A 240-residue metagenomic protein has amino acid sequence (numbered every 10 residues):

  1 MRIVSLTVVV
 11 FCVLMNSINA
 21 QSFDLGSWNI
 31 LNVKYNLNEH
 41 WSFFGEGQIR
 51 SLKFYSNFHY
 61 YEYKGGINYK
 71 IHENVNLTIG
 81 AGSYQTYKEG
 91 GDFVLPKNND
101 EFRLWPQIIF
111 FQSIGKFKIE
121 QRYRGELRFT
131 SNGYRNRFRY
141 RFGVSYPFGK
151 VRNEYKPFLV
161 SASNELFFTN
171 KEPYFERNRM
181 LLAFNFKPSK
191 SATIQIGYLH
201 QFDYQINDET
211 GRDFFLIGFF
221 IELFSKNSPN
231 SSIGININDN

Functional and structural regions predicted by a protein language model:
M1-S27, N240: Bacterial Sec-dependent N-terminal signal peptides
Q21-G80, Y84-Y87: Start-of-domain marker
L25-S27, H59-Y61, D100-L104, Y134-Y140 (+2 more regions): Residues that define the transmembrane beta-barrel architecture of outer-membrane proteins
L31-Y35, G65-Y69, P106-Q112, G125 (+3 more regions): Residues on the lipid-exposed face of transmembrane beta-strands in outer-membrane beta-barrel proteins
E39-H40, N74, S113-K118, F148-F158 (+2 more regions): Short loop/turn motifs that connect adjacent beta-strands in outer-membrane beta-barrel proteins
F43-G45, L77-I79, I119-Y123, F158-A162 (+2 more regions): Transmembrane beta-strands of outer-membrane beta-barrel proteins
G47-K53, A81-Y87, Q112-I114, G125-F129 (+4 more regions): Transmembrane beta-strands of outer-membrane beta-barrel pores
W105-I108, G211-N240: Outer-membrane beta-barrel "beta-signal"
